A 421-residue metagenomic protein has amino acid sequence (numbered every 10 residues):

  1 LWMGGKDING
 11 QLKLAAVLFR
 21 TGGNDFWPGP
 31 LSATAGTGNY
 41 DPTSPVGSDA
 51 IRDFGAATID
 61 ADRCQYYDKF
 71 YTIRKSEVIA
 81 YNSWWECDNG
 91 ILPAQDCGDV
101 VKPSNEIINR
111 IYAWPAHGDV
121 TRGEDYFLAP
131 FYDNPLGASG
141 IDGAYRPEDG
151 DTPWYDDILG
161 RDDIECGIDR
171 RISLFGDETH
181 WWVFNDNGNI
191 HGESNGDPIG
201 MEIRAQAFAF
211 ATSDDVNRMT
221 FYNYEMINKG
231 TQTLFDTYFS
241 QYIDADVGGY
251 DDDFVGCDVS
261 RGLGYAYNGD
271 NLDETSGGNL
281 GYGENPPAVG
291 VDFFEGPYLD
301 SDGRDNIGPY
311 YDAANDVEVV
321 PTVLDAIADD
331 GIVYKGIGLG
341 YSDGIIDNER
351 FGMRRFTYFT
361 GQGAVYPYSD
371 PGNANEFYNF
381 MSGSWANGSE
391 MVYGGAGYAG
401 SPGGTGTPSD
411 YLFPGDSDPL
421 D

Functional and structural regions predicted by a protein language model:
L1-D421: Extracellular/surface-associated beta-sandwich interaction domains
